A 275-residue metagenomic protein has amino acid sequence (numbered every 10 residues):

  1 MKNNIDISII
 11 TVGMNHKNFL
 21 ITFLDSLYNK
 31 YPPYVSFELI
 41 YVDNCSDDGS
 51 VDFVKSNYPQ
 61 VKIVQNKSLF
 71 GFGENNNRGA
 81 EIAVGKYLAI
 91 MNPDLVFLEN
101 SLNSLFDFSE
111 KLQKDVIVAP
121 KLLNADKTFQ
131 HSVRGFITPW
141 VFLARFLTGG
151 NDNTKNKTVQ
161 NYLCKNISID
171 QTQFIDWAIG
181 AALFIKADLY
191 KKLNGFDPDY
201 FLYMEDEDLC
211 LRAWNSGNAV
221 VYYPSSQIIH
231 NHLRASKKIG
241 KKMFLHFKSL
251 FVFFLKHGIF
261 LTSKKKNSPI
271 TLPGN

Functional and structural regions predicted by a protein language model:
H16-Y31: Short, well-formed alpha-helical segments that are part of the catalytic scaffolds of diverse glycosyltransferases
S26, D43-V51, S68: A conserved acidic beta->alpha catalytic loop
N66-A83: Glycine-rich, basic loop-to-helix element that forms the pyrophosphate-binding segment of sugar-nucleotide handling
L88: Short aromatic/hydrophobic "clamp" motif used to bind/position activated sugar donors
V96-S132: Conserved donor NDP-sugar-binding/catalytic core segment of glycosyltransferases
V118, D208-N275: Active-site-adjacent helix/loop segment of glycosyltransferases that harbors family-specific signature motifs
I137-I175: Short, flexible, basic/aromatic active-site loop/helix in glycosyltransferases
S168-D170, D176-Q227: A short, conserved alpha-helix in the catalytic core of glycosyltransferases
